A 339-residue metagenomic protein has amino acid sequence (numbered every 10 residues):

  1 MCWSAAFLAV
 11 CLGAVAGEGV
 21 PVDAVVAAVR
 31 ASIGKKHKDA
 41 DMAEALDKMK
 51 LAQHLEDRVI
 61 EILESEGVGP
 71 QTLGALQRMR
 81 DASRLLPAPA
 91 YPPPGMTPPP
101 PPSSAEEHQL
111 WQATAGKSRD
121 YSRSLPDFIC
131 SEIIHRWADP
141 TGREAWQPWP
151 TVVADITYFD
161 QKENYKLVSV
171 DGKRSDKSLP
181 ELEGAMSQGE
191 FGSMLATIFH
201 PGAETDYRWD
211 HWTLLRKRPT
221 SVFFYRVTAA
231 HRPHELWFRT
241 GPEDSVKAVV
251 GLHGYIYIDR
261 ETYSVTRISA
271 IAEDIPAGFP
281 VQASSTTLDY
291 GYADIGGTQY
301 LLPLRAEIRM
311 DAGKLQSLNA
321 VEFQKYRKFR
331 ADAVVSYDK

Functional and structural regions predicted by a protein language model:
M1, H54-E61, S65-G67, L215 (+1 more regions): Short, solvent-exposed linear motifs at loop/edge-of-secondary-structure regions
C2-G13: Bacterial N-terminal signal peptides
V10, R30-G34, E181-L182: Short hydrophobic/aromatic-rich motifs at helix boundaries and adjacent loops
L12, A16-E18, T141, D171: Feature targets compositionally biased, intrinsically disordered low-complexity regions with long contiguous runs
V15-T97: General marker for long, soluble alpha-helical cores
G69-T72, H253, I258: Structural alpha-beta junctions
P87-H253, R260-R267, I271-K339: Structured extracytoplasmic
